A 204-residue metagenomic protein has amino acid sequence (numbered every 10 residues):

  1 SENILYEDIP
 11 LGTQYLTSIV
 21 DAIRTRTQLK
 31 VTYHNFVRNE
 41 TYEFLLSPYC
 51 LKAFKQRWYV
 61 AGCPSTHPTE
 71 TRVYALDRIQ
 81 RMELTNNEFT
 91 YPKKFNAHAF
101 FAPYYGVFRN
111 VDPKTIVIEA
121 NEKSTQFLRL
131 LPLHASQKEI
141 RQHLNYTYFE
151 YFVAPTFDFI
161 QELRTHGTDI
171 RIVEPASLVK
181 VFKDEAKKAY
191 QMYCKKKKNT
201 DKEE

Functional and structural regions predicted by a protein language model:
S1-H34: Bulky hydrophobic/aromatic content
H34, C63-S65, T85-N87, L130 (+1 more regions): Surface loops and adjacent helix of pleckstrin homology
N35-N39: Short acidic/polar, Gly/Pro-enriched loop/turn segments located at secondary-structure boundaries
E40-E43, T69-T71: Short, mixed charged/polar active-site loops that provide acid/base catalysis or chelate metal/phosphate cofactors
R57-A61: Short aromatic-glycine-enriched beta-strand elements
H67-A99: Flexible linker/loop signature enriched in Pro/Ser/Thr and Pro/Gly
F101-E204: Polybasic (Lys/Arg-rich)
